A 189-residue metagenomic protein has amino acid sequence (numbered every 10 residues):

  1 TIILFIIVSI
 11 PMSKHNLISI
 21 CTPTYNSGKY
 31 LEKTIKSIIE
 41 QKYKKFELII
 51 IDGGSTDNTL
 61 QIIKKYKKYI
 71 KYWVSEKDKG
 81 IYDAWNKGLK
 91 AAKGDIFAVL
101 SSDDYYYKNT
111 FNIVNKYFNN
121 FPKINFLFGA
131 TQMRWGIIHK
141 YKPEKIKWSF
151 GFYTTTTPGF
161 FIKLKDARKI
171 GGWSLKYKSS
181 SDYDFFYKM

Functional and structural regions predicted by a protein language model:
T1-E40: N-proximal low-complexity "stem/linker" segments adjacent to membrane-targeting elements
N16-S19, E47, D184: Cell-envelope/extracellular polymer assembly enzymes that use nucleotide-activated donors
F46-G54, V74-S75: Short beta-strand/loop segment that forms part of the nucleotide-sugar
D52-Q61, S101-D104: A conserved acidic beta->alpha catalytic loop
S75-A92: Glycine-rich, basic loop-to-helix element that forms the pyrophosphate-binding segment of sugar-nucleotide handling
F97: Short aromatic/hydrophobic "clamp" motif used to bind/position activated sugar donors
Y105, N109-K140: Conserved donor NDP-sugar-binding/catalytic core segment of glycosyltransferases
Y141-M189: Conserved nucleotide-sugar donor-binding catalytic segment
